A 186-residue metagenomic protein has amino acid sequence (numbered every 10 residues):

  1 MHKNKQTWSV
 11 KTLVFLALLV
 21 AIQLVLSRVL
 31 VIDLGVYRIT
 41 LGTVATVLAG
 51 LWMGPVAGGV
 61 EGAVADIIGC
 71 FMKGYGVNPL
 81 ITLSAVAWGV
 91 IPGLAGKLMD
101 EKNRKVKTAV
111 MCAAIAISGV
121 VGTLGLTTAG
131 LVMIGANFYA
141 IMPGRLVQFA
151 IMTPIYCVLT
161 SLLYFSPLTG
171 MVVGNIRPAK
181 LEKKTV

Functional and structural regions predicted by a protein language model:
M1-V186: Loop-helix junctions at membrane interfaces
